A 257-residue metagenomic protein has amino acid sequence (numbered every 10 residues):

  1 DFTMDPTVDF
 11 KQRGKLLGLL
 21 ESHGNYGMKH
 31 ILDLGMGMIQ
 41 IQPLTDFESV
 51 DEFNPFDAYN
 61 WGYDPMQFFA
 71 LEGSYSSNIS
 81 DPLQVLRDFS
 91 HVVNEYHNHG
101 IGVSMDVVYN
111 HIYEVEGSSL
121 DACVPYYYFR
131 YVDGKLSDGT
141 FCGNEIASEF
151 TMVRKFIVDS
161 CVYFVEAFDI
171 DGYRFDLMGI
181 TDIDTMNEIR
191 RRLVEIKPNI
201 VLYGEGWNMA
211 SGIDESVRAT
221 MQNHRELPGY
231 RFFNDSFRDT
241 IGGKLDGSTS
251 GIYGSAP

Functional and structural regions predicted by a protein language model:
D1-I79: N-terminal structural segment of carbohydrate-active enzymes
Q42-L44, V108, E205-W207: Active-site-proximal beta-strand/loop segments in catalytic clefts of secreted hydrolases
E48-Y109, R190, V194: Aromatic-lined substrate-binding rim segments of carbohydrate-active enzymes
S49-M66, Y109-S137, V217-Y230: Aromatic- and acidic-residue-enriched segments that line the glycan-binding/catalytic groove of carbohydrate-active
F56, G62-Y63, L177-P257: Active-site-proximal helices and loops of the catalytic beta/alpha 8
D88, N98-H99, I112-V217: Active-site neighborhood of glycoside hydrolase catalytic domains
